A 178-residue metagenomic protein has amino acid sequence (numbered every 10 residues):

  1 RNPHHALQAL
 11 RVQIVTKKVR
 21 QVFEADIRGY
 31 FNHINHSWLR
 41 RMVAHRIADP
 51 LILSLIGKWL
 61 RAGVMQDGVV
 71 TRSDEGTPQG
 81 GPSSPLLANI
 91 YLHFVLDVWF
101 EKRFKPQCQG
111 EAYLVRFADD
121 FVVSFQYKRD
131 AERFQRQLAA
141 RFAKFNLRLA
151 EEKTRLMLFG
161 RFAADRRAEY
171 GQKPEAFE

Functional and structural regions predicted by a protein language model:
R1-D165, E169-A176: Conserved polymerase palm-domain catalytic core
